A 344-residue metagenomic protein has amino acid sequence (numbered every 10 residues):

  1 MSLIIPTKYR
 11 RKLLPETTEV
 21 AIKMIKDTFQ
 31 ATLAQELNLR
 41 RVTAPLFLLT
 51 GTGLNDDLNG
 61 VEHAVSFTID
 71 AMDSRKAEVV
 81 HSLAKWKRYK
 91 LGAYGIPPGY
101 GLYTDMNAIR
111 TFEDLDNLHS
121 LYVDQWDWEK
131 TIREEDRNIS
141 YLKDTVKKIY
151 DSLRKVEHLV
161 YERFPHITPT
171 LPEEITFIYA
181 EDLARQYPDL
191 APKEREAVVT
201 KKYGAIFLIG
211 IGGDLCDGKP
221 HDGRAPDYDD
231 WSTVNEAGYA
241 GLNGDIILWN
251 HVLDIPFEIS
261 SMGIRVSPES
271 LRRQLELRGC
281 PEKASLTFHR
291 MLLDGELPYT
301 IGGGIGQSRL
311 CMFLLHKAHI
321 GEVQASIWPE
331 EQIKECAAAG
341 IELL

Functional and structural regions predicted by a protein language model:
S2-H119, D127-T131: Class II aminoacyl-tRNA synthetase-like tRNA-binding/catalytic domains
V20, M24, T28, R137-D144 (+4 more regions): Generic recognition of stable, solvent-exposed alpha-helical segments in well-folded globular domains
I22-I25, F29-L33, F67, V79 (+7 more regions): Generic structural hydrophobic/aromatic packing signal, biased to beta-strands
L33-R41, I149-V160, A318: A generic secondary-structure signal for well-formed alpha-helical elements
L46-T50, P165-P172, I211, E331-I333: A glycine-rich phosphate-binding loop feature that marks nucleotide/adenosyl-phosphate handling sites
T104-V198: Extended, charged alpha-beta segments that form solvent-exposed binding/catalytic grooves in nucleic-acid-handling
I109, A180-L344: A translation/RNA-centric and nucleic-acid-associated enzymatic feature enriched in Class II aminoacyl-tRNA synthetases
